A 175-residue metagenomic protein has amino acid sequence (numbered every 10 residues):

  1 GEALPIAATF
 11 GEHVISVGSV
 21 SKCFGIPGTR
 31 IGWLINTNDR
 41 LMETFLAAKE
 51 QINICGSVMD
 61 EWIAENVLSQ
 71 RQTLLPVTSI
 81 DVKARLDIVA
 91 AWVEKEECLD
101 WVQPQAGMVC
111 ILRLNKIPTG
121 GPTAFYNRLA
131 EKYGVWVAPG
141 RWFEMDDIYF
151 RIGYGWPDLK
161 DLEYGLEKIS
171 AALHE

Functional and structural regions predicted by a protein language model:
G1-I26, T37-R40: Active-site pre-lysine segment of PLP-dependent enzymes
E12, V20, N36-L41, Q70-R71 (+3 more regions): Short loop segments at secondary-structure junctions
N36, R40-M59: Active-site C-terminal subdomain of aminotransferase-like
M42-K49, V67-A90, P118-P122: Structural signature of PLP-dependent enzymes
E65, I80-A90, W101-L114, D146-I148: Conserved glycine-rich beta-strand-loop-beta hairpin in the small C-terminal domain of fold type I
E97-W101, V135-R141: A short linear hydrophobic-aromatic micro-motif
R128-W136, F143-E175: PLP-dependent enzyme catalytic core of the Aspartate aminotransferase-like
